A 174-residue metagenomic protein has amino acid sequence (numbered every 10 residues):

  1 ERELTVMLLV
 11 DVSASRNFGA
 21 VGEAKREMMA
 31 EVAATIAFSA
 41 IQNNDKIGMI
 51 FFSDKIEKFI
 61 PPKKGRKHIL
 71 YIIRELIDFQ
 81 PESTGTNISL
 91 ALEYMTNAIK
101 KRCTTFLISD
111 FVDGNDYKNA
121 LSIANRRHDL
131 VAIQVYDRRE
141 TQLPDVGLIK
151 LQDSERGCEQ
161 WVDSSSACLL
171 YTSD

Functional and structural regions predicted by a protein language model:
E1-E57, T104: An amphipathic, basic-hydrophobic helix/alpha-beta surface used to engage anionic, phosphate-rich ligands or surfaces
V10, S109, I133: Active-site flanking residues adjacent to catalytic metal/cofactor-binding acidic residues
R16, G114-N115: Short, solvent-exposed loop/turn segments at secondary-structure junctions
G22, Y117-K118: Conserved strand-to-helix beginnings and helix N-cap segments that scaffold or border functional pockets
K46-E75: Short beta-strand-loop
F52-D54, D110, V135-D137: Cofactor-binding loop segments of dinucleotide-utilizing enzymes, especially the Rossmann-like FAD- and NAD(P)+-binding
H68-C103, N115, V135-D137: Von Willebrand factor
N97-C103, D113, N119-S173: Von Willebrand factor type A / integrin I
